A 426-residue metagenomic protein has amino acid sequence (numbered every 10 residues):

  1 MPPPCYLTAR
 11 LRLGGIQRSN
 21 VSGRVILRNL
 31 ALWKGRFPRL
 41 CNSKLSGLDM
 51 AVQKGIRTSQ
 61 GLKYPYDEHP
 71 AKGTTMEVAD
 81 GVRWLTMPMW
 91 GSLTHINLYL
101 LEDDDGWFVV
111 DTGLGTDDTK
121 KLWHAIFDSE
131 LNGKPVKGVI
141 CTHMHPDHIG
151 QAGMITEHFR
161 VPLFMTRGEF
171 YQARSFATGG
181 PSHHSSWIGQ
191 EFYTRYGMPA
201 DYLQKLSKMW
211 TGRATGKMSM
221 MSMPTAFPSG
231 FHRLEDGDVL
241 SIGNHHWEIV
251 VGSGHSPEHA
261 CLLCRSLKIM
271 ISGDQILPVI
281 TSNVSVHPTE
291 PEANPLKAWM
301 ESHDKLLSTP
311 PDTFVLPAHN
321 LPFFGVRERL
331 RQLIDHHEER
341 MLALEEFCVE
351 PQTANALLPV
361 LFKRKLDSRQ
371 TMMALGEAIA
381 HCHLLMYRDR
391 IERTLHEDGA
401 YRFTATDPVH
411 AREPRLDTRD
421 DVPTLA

Functional and structural regions predicted by a protein language model:
A51-Y64, L342-A426: C-terminal regulatory/interaction regions
K72-K134, T178, L262-S272, P278: Conserved beta-strand hairpin/beta-sheet module of binuclear metal-dependent hydrolase folds, prominently
W107-D117, T215, M220-H232, V239-S241 (+1 more regions): Metallo-beta-lactamase
D118-T119, H124-S241, K268: Active-site HxH/HxHxD metal-binding segment of metal-dependent hydrolases
T142-H148, H255, H259, H319 (+1 more regions): Histidine-centered divalent metal-coordination motifs
